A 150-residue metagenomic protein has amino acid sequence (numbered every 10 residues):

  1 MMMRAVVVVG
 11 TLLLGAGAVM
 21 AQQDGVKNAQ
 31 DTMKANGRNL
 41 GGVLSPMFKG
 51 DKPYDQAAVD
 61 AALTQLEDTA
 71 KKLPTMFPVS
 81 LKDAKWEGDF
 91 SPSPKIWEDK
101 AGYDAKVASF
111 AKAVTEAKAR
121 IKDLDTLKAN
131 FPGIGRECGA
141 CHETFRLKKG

Functional and structural regions predicted by a protein language model:
M1-V7: Bacterial N-terminal signal peptides that target proteins for export
T11-L12: Low-complexity, glycine/proline/serine-enriched intrinsically disordered segments
G15-A21: Sec/Tat signal peptide C-region and signal peptidase I cleavage site
Q22-Q56, D60-G150: Sequence context surrounding c-type heme c attachment/ligation sites in exported
